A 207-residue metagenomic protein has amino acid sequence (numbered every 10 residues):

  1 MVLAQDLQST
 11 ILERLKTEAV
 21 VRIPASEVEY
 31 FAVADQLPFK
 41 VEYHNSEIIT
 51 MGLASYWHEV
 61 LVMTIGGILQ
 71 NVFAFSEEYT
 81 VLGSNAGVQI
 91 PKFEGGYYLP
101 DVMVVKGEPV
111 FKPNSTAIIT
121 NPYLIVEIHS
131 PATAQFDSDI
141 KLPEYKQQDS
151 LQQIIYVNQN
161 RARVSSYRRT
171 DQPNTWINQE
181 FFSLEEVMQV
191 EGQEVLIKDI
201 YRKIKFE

Functional and structural regions predicted by a protein language model:
M1-E207: Gly/Pro/Ser/Thr-rich low-complexity, intrinsically disordered segments predominantly at protein N-termini
